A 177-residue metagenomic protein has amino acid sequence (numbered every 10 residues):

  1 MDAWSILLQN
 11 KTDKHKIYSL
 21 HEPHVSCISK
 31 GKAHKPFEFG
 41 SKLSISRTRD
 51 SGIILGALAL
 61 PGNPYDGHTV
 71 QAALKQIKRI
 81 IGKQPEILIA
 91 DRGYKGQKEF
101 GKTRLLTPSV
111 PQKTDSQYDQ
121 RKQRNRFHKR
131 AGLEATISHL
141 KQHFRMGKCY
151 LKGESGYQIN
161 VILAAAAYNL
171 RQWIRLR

Functional and structural regions predicted by a protein language model:
M1-E86, R92, E99: Polybasic low-complexity intrinsically disordered regions
K83-S155: Helix-centered, glycine/charged polyanion-binding patches within enzymatic domains that contact phosphate-containing
G156-N160: Membrane-interface transmembrane-helix boundary segments in multi-pass integral membrane proteins
Q172: Acidic, carboxylate-rich catalytic segments that either coordinate divalent cations
R175-L176: Charged, often Cys/His-bearing segments associated with DNA-binding zinc-finger transcription factors
